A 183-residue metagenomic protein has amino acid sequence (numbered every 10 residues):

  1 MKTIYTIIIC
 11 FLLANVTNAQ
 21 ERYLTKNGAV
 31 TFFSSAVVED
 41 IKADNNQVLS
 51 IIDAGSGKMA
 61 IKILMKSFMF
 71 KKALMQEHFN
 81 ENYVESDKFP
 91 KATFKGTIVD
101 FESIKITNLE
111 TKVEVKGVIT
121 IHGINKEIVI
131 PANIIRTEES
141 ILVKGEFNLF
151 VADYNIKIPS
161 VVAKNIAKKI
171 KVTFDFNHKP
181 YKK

Functional and structural regions predicted by a protein language model:
M1-R22: Bacterial Sec-dependent N-terminal signal peptides
Q20-K183: Low-complexity, acidic/polar, glycine-enriched regions of mature
